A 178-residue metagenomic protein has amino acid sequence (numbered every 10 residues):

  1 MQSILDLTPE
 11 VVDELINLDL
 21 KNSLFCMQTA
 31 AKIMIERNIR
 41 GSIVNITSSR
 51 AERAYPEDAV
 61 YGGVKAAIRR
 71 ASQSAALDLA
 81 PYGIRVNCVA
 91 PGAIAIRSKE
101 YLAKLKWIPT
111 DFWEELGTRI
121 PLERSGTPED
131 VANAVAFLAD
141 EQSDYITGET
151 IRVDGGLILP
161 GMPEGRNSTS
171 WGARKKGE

Functional and structural regions predicted by a protein language model:
Q2-I4, V11-I16, L116: Substrate-binding pocket helix/loop in short-chain dehydrogenase/reductase
L5, R53-A59, P81, E123 (+2 more regions): Active-site loop immediately N-terminal to the catalytic Tyr-X3-Lys motif of short-chain dehydrogenase/reductase
M27, V64, S72: Active-site helix of classical SDR
K32, E36, L77-P81, D144: Alpha-helical segment proximal to the catalytic Tyr-Lys
S48: Residue(s) in the substrate-gating loop at a strand-loop-helix junction that position the organic substrate next
C88, T110-Q142, I146, V153-G155: C-terminal helical subdomain
A136, T147-E178: Short C-terminal tail/terminal secondary-structure segment of NAD(P)H-dependent dehydrogenase/reductase domains
